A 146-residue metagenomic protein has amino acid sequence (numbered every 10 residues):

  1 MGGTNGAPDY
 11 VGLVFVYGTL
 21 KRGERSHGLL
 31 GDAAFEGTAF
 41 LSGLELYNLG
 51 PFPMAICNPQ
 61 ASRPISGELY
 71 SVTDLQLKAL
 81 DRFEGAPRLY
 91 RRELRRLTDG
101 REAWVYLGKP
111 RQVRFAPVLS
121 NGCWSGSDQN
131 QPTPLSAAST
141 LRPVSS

Functional and structural regions predicted by a protein language model:
G2-S146: Glycine-aromatic micro-motifs
